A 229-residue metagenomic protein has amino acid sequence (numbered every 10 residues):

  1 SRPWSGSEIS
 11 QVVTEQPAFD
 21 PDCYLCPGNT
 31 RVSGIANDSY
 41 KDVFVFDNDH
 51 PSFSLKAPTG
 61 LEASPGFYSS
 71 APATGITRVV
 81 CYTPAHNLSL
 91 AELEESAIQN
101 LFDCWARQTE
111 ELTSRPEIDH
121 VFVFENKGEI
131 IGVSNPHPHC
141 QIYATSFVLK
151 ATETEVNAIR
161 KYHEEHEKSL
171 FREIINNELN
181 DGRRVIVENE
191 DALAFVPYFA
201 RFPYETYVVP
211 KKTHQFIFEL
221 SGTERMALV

Functional and structural regions predicted by a protein language model:
S1-H137, Y143-T223: Active-site microenvironments that recognize anionic phosphate/pyrophosphate groups
A227-V229: Extended C-terminal subregions enriched in glycine
